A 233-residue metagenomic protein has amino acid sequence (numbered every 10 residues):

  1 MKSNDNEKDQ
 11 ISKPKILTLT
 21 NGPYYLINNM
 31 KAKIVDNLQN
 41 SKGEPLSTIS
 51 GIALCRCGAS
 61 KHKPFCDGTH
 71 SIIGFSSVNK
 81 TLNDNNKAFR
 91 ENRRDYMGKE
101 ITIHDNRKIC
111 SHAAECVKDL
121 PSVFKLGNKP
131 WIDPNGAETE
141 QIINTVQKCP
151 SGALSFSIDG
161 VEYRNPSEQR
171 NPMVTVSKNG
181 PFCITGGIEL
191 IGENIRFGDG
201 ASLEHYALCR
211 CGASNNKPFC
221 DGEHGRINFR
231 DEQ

Functional and structural regions predicted by a protein language model:
N4-N29, P166-E168, M173-V176, G186-G187: Short helix-coil boundary/hinge micro-motifs
T20, K42-R56, E91-H112, F124-N144 (+3 more regions): Ferredoxin-like iron-sulfur electron-transfer modules
K31-N37, S122-D133, E189-E193: Short recognition patches in nucleic-acid-associated and regulatory proteins
A53-C57, P64-T69, K118-V123, P134 (+2 more regions): A structural feature that tracks compact, well-ordered secondary-structure segments with a strong bias toward
C55-R56, S60-K63, I73-K80: Hydrophobic, ordered structural segments
K63-I73, S111-K129, V146-G160, K217-N228: Iron-sulfur cluster-binding cysteine motifs and their immediate structural context in ferredoxin-like electron-transfer
H70-A88, K125-E138, E162-R170, H224-Q233: Short cysteine/histidine-rich metal-coordination sites, predominantly Zn2+-binding motifs
K99-A113, P172-I195: Surface-exposed interaction/gating patches
